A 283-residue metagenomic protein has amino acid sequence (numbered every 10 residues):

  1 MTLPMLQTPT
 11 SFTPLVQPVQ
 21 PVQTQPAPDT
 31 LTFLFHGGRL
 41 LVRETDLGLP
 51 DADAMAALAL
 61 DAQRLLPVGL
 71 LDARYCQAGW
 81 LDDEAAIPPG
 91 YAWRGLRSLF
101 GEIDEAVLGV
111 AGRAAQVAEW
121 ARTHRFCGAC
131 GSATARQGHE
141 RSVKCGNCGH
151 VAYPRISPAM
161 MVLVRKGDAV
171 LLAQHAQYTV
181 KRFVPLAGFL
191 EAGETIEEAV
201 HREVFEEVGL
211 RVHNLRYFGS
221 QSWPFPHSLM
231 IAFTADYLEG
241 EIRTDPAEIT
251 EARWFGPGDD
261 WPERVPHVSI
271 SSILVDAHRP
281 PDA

Functional and structural regions predicted by a protein language model:
M1-H124, A135, T179-F183, D245-A283: Nudix hydrolase/Nudix homology domain
G112-R165: Cys/His-rich short segments
T134, L190, V212, Y237 (+2 more regions): Hydrophobic pocket-lining residues within nucleotide cofactor-binding pockets
S142-P185, F189, R211-V212, A235: N-terminal strand-loop-strand
M160, L229-I231, T250: Change "...and in nucleic-acid phosphodiester-cleaving endonucleases..." to "...and in nucleic-acid processing enzymes
Q174-H175, A187, R216-Q221, Y237 (+2 more regions): Active-site proximal loops enriched in glycine and acidic residues that flank catalytic Cys/His/Asp and coordinate
V184-F218, F233, E241: The catalytic Nudix box helix
Q221-T244: Active-site-adjacent beta-strand/loop module that shapes the phosphate/pyrophosphate-binding cleft
